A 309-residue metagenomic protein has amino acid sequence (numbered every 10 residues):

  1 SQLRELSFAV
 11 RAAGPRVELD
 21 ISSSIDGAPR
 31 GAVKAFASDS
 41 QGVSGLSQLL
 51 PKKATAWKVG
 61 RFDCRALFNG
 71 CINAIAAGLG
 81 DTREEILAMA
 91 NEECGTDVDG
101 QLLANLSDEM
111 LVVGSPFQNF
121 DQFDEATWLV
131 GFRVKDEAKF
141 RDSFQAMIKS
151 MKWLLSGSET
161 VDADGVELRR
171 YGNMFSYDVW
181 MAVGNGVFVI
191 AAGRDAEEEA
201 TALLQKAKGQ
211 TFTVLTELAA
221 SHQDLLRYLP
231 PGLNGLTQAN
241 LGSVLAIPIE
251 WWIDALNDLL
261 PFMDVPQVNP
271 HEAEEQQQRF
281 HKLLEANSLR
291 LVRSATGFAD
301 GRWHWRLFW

Functional and structural regions predicted by a protein language model:
S1, A88-D97, D142-L168, V268-L284: Beta-propeller and related beta-repeat scaffolds in trafficking/envelope systems
S1, R83-C94, V183-A202, W252-E274: Extended, charge-rich low-complexity interaction segments
S1-A74, E109, V113, A219-W309: Leucine-rich, highly hydrophobic segment in Treponema pallidum outer-membrane-associated proteins
A9-A13, A28-A32, K58, V98-L225 (+2 more regions): Single conserved position on a long alpha-helix in the C-terminal lobe of the eukaryotic protein kinase
S24, G45, F62, M89-D97 (+2 more regions): Generic amphipathic alpha-helical segments used as scaffolds and interaction surfaces in large, multi-domain proteins
S44-S47, C64-R65, N69-C71, A76-D99: Extracellular/surface-associated beta-sandwich interaction domains
A66, G70, D81, E85 (+4 more regions): Extracytoplasmic/secreted proteins, especially bacterial periplasmic and envelope-associated proteins
L79-R83, L87, V98, K152-S156 (+5 more regions): Residue-level signal for secondary-structure boundary elements
